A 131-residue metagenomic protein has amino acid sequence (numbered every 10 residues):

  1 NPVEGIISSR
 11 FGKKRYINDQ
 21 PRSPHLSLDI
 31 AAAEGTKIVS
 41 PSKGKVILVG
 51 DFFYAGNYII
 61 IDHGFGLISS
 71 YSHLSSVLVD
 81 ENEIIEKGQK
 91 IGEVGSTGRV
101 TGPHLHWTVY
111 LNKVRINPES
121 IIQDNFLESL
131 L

Functional and structural regions predicted by a protein language model:
P2-L131: Catalytic cores of peptidoglycan-degrading enzymes
